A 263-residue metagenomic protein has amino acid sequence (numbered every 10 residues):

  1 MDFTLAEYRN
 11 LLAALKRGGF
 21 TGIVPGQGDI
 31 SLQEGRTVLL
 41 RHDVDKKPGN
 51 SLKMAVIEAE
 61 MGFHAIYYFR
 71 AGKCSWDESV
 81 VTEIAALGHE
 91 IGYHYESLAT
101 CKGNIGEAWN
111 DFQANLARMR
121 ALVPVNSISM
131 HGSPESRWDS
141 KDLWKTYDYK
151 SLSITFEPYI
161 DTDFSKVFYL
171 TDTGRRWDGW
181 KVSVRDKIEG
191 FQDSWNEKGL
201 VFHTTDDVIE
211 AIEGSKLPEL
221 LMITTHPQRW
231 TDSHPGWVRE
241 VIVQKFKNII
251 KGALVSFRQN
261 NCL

Functional and structural regions predicted by a protein language model:
M1-R41, D45-I66, S75-S79, A85-L87 (+2 more regions): Terminal accessory/targeting
R70-A71: Catalytic beta/alpha-barrel core
